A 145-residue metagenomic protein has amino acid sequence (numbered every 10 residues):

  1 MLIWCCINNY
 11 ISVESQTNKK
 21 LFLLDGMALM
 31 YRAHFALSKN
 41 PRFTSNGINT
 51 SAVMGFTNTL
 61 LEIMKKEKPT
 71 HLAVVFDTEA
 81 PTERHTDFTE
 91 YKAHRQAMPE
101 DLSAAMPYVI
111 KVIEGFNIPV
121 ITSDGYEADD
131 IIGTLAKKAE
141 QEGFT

Functional and structural regions predicted by a protein language model:
N8-Y10: Intrinsic-disorder-associated, low-complexity terminal segments enriched in Asp/Asn/His/Tyr and depleted of Lys/Arg
V13-T145: Noncatalytic, basic helical substrate-engagement surface that gates or grips nucleic-acid strands
